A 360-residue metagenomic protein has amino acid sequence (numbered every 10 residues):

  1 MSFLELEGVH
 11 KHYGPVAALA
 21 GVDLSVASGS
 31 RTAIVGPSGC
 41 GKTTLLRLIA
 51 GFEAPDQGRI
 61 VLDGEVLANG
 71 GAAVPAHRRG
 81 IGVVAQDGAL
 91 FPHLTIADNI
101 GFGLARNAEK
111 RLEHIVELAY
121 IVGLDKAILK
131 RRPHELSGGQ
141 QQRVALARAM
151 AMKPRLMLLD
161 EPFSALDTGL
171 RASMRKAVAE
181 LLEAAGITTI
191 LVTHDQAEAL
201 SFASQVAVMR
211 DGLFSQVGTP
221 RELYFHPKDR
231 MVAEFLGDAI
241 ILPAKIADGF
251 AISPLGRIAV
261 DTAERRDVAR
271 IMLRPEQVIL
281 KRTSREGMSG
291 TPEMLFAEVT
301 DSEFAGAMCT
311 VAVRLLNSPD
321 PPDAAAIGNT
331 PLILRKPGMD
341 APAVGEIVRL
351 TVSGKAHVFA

Functional and structural regions predicted by a protein language model:
G14, G71, A89, L94-E113 (+1 more regions): ABC-type ATPase nucleotide-binding domains, specifically the catalytic core motifs of the NBD
E65-A68, K110-A127, H134, E180-G186: Conserved ABC ATPase "signature" region
L67-G82, R106-E109, E113, L223 (+1 more regions): ABC ATPase NBD coupling module
R132-L136, Q140: Conserved ABC ATPase signature
K153: Conserved catalytic motifs of ABC-family nucleotide-binding domains
E183, T193-G256: Internal alpha/beta loop-helix hairpins
S253-E303, P337-A360: Glycine/charge-rich catalytic "coupling/switch" loops of P-loop NTPases
